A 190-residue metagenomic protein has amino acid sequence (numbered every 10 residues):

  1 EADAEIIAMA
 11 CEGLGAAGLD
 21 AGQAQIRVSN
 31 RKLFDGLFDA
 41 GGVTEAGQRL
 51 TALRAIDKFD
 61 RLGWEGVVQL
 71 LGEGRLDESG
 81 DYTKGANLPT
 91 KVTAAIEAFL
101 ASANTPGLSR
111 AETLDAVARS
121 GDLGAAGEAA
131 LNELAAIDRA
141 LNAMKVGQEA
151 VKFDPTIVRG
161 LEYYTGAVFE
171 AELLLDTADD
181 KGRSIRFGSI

Functional and structural regions predicted by a protein language model:
E1-T165, E170-R186: Extended, charged alpha-beta segments that form solvent-exposed binding/catalytic grooves in nucleic-acid-handling
